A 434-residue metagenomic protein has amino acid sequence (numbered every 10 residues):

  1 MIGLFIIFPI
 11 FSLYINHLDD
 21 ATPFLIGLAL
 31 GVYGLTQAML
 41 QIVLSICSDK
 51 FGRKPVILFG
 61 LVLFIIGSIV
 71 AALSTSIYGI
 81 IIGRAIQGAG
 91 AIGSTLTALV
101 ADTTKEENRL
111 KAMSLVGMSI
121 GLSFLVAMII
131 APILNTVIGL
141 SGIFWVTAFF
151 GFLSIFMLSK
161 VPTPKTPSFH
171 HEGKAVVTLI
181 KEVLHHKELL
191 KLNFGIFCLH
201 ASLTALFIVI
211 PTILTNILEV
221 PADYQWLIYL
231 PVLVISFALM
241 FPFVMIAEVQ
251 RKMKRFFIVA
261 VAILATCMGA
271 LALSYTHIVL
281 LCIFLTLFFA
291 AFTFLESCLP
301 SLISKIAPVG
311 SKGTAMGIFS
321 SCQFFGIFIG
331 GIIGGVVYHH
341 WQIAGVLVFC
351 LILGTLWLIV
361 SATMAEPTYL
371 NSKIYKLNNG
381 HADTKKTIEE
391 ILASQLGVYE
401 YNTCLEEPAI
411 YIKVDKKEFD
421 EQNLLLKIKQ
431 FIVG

Functional and structural regions predicted by a protein language model:
P9-F24, I208-D223: Short amphipathic helix-loop junctions that connect adjacent transmembrane helices in Major Facilitator Superfamily/SLC
D20, G52, L73-S76, S274-T276: Helix-breaking motifs and short loop linkers at transmembrane-helix boundaries and internal kinks in secondary membrane
M39-T75: Conserved MFS/SLC helix-loop-helix module at the cytosolic interface between two early adjacent transmembrane helices
Q41-G52, L239-K252: Helix-to-loop junctions at the C-terminal end of transmembrane segments in multipass secondary transporters
K50-G60, E248-V261: Cytoplasmic membrane-interface "Motif A"-like loop-to-helix N-cap segments of 12-TM Major Facilitator Superfamily
G83-I120: Cytoplasmic helix-loop-helix junction between adjacent transmembrane helices in 12-TM secondary transporters
F149-P167, W357-A365: C-terminal membrane-cytosol helix-exit motif in multi-pass small-molecule transporters
P162-N193: Juxtamembrane intracellular "pre-TM" segments in multi-pass secondary transporters
